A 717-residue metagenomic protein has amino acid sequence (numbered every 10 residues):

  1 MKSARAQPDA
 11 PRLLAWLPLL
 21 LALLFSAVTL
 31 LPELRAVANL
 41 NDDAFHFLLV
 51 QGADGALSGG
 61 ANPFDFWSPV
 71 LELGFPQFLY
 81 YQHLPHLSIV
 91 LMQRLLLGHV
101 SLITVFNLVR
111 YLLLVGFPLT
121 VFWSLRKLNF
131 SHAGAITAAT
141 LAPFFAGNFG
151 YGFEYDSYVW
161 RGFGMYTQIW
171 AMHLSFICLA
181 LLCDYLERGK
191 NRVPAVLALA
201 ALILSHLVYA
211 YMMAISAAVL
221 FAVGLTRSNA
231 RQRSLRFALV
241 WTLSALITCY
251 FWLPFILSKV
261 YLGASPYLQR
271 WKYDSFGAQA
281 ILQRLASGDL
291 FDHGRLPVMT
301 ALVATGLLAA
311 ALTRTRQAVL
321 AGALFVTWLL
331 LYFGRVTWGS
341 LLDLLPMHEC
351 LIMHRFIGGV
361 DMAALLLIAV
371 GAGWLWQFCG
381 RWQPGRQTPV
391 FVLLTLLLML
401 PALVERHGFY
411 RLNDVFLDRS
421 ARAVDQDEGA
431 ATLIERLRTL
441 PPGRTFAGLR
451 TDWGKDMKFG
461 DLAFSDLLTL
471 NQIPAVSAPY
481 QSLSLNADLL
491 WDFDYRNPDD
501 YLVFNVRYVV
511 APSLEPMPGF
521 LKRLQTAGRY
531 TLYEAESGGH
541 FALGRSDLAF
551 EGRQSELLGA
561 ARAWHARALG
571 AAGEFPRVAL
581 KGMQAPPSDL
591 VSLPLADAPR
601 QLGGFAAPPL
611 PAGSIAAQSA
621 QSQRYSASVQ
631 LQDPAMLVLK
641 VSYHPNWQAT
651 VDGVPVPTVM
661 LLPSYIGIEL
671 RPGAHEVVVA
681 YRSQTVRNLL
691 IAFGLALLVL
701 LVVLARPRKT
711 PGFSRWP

Functional and structural regions predicted by a protein language model:
K2-A421, T432, P441, Y508 (+2 more regions): Membrane-embedded transmembrane-helix bundle of lipid-linked glycan/lipid transferases
N39, Y81, L114, Q426 (+3 more regions): Charged, low-complexity surface patches
A56-L57, L119, L207, L400-Q632 (+3 more regions): Extracytoplasmic
M212, P254-F255, I368, K455-D456 (+4 more regions): Short helix/loop capping segments that flank catalytic or ligand/cofactor-binding pockets
L324-W328, G443, W647, V654-V656: A structural micro-motif
W328, I357, T531, Y625 (+1 more regions): A broad, low-specificity signal marking well-ordered, structured residues that form hydrophobic/aromatic
I352, S537-G544, L637, A674-V678: Short, charged/polar, Gly/Pro-enriched secondary-structure boundary elements
L590-K709, F713-W716: Active-site-proximal, structured, solvent-exposed surfaces of multi-pass membrane proteins that position macromolecular
